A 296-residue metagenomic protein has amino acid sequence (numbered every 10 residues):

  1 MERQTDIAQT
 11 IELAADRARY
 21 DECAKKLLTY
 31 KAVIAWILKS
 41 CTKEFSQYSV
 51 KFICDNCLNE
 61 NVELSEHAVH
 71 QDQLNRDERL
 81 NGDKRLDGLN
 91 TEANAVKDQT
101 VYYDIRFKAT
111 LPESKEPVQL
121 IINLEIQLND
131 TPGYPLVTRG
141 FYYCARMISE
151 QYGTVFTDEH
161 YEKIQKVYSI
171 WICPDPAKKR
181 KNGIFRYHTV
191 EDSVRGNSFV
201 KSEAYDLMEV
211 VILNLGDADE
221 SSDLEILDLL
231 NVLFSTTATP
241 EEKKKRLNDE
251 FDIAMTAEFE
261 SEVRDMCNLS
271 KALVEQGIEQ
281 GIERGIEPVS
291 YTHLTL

Functional and structural regions predicted by a protein language model:
M1-L294: Elongated, amphipathic alpha-helical interaction scaffolds
